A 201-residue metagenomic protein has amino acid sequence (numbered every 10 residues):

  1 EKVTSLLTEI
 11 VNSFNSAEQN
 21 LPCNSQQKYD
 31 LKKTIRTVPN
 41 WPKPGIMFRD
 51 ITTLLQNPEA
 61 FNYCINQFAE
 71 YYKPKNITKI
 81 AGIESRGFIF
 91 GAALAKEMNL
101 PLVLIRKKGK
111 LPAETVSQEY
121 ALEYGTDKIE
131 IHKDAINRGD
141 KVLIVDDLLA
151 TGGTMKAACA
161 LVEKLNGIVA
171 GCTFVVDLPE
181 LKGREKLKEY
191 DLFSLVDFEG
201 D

Functional and structural regions predicted by a protein language model:
V3-T8, I65-A69: Short, amphipathic alpha-helical "lid/cap" segments that border enzyme active or binding sites
L7-T34, K156-D201: PRPP-dependent phosphoribosyltransferase catalytic core
N20-I77: Active-site-facing substrate-recognition patch
I77-E84: Short glycine-rich phosphate-binding loop at a beta-alpha junction
I89-M98, C159: Short Gly/Thr/Asp-enriched flexible loops that form oxyanion-binding sites at enzyme active sites
M98-N99, E119-E123, L187-D191: Short, hinge-like loop/turn segments at secondary-structure boundaries
V103-L143: Short, glycine/charge-rich flexible loops or terminal/linker lids adjacent to PRPP-binding catalytic cores
D147, G152: Conserved G/P- and acidic residue-centered "switch" motifs that form tight phosphate/ATP-binding loops in soluble
